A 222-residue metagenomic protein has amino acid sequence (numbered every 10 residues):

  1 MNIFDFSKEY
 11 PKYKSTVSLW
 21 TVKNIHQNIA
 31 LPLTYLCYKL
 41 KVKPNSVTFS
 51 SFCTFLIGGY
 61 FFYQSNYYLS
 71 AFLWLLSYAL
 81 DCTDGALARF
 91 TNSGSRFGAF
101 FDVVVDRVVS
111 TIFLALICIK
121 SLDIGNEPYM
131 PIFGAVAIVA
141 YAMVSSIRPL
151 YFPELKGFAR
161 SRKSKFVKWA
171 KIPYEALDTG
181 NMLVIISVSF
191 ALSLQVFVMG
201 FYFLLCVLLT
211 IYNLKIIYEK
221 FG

Functional and structural regions predicted by a protein language model:
M1-T34, V103-G222: A feature for the membrane-embedded catalytic helix bundles of lipid/isoprenoid biosynthetic enzymes
T34-V42, F97-G98: Membrane interfacial helix-start motif at the N-side
C37-K39, F62, A88-R89, S189: Helix-capping/transition residues at the boundaries of transmembrane alpha-helices and the short helical linkers
K41, N45, Y67, F100 (+1 more regions): Hydrophobic, aromatic-rich alpha-helical transmembrane segments and their membrane-interface anchor motifs
P44-F97, V198: Membrane-embedded alpha-helical segments that form the functional core of polytopic membrane enzymes, especially those
A71-S77, S95-A99, G125, L155-R162: Short alpha-helical linear motifs
A79, T83, L87, F100 (+3 more regions): Active-site His/Glu-centered metal-binding helix of metallohydrolases
